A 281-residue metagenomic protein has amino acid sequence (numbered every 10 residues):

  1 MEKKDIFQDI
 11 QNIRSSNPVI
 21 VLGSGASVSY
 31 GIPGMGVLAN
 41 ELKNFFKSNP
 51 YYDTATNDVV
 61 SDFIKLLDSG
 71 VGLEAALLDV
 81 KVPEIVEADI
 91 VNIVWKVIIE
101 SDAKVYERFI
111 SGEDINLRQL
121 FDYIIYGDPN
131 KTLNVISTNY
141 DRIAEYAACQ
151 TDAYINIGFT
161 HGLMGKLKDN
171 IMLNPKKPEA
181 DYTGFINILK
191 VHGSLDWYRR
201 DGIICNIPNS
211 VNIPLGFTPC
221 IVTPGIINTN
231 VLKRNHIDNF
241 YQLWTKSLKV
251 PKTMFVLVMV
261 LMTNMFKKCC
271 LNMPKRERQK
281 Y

Functional and structural regions predicted by a protein language model:
M1-T253, V260-M262, C270-N272, R276-Y281: Conserved catalytic-core helix/loop/strand module for nucleotide-ribose chemistry
K267: Aromatic-rich surface patch/π-platform used for binding flat ligands and interfaces
